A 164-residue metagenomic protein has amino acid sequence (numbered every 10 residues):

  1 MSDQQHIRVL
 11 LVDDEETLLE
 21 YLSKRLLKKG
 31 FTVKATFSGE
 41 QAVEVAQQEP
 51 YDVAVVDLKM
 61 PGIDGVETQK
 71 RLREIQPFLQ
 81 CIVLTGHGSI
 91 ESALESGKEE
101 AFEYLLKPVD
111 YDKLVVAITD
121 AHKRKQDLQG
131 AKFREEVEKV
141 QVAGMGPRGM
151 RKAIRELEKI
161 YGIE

Functional and structural regions predicted by a protein language model:
G30-F37, V45: Short hydrophobic/Thr-rich beta-strand motif most characteristic of the beta2 strand and flanking loop of CheY-like
F37-Q41, D64-E67: Acidic catalytic/metal-coordinating carboxylates
E44, V66-F78: Short amphipathic alpha-helix used as the core "switch/output" element in two-component signaling
M60: Receiver (REC) domain active-site loop signature in two-component systems and cognate sites in sensor histidine kinases
V109-T119: C-terminal output helix
R134-E164: C-terminal output/effector regions of signal-responsive regulators
